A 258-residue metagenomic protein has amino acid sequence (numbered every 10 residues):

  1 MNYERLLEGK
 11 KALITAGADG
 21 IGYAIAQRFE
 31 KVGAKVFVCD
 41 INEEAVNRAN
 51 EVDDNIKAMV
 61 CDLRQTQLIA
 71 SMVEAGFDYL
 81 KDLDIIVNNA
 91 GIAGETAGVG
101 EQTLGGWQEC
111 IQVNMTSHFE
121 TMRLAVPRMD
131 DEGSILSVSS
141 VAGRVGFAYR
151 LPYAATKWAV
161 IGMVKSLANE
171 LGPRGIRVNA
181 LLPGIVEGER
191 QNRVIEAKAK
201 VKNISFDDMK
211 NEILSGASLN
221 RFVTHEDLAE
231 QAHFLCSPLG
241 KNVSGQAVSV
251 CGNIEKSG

Functional and structural regions predicted by a protein language model:
N2-E4, A93-T96, V145, R221 (+3 more regions): Short C-terminal tail/terminal secondary-structure segment of NAD(P)H-dependent dehydrogenase/reductase domains
A97-V99, T103-I111, I213: Substrate-binding pocket helix/loop in short-chain dehydrogenase/reductase
Q102, G146-A154, S166, V194: Active-site loop-to-helix junction immediately N-terminal to the catalytic Tyr of the SDR YXXXK motif in Rossmann-fold
M122, T156, V164: Active-site helix of classical SDR
S140: Residue(s) in the substrate-gating loop at a strand-loop-helix junction that position the organic substrate next
G172, R177, V243-G245: Short, small/polar-rich loop/turn modules that mediate ligand/substrate recognition or access, typified
A180, I204-V243, V250-G252: C-terminal helical subdomain
